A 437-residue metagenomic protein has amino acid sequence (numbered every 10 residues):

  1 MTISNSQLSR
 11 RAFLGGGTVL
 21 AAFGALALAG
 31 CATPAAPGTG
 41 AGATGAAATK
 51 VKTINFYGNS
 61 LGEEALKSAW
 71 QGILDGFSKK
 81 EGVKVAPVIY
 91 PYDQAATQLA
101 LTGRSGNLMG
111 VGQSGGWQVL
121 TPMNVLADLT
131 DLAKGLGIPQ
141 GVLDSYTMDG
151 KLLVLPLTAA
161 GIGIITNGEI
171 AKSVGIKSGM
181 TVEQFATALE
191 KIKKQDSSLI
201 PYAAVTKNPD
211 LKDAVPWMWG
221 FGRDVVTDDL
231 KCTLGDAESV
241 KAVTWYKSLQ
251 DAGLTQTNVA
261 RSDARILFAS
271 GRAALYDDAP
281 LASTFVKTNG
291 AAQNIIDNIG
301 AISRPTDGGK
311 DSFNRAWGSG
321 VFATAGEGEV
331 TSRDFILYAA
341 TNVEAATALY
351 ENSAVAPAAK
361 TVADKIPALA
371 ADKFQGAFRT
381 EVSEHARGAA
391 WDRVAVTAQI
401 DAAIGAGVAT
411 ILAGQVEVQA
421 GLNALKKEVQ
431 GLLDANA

Functional and structural regions predicted by a protein language model:
T2-Q118, T306, T331, A420 (+1 more regions): Conserved N-terminal structural module of periplasmic/extracytoplasmic solute-binding proteins
I3-S4, K172, S383-A437: Conserved C-terminal helix/tail region of periplasmic/extracytoplasmic solute-binding proteins
T39-A48, S114-G163, D213, I296-G300: Hinge/lid segment of periplasmic solute-binding proteins
K50, A127-D144, I200-T206, R223-K241 (+3 more regions): Short, solvent-exposed loop/beta-turn-alpha elements that line the ligand-binding surface or hinge of extracytoplasmic
K52-T53, G58, D75-K80, V174 (+4 more regions): Extracytoplasmic/periplasmic substrate-recognition and gating elements
L61, D144, I299-I302, E351-A403 (+1 more regions): Long, aromatic- and glycine/proline-rich binding clefts that accommodate carbohydrate-like moieties
L153-L155, I162, Q184-K231, E238 (+1 more regions): Extracytoplasmic/periplasmic solute-binding protein
L189-E190, K231-T257: Glycine-centered hinge/linker elements that transmit conformational signals in sensory and ligand-binding systems
